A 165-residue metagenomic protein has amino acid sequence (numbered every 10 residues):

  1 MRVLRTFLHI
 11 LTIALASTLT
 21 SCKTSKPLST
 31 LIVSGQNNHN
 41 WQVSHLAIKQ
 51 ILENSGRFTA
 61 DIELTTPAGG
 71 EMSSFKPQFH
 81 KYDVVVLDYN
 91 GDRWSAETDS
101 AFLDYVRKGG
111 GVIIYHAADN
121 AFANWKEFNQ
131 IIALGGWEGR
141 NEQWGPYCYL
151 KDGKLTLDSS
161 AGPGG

Functional and structural regions predicted by a protein language model:
M1-L8: Bacterial N-terminal signal peptides that target proteins for export
H9-S17: Hydrophobic helical h-region of N-terminal Sec-dependent signal peptides in bacterial secretory/periplasmic proteins
L19-S21: C-terminal motif of bacterial Sec signal peptides marking the signal peptidase cleavage site
S25-F122: Helical hinge/lid and interdomain linker segments adjacent to catalytic or ligand-binding clefts that mediate domain
V33, D92-G165: A glycine-rich, often tryptophan-bearing local segment used as a flexible ligand/cofactor-contacting loop or short
